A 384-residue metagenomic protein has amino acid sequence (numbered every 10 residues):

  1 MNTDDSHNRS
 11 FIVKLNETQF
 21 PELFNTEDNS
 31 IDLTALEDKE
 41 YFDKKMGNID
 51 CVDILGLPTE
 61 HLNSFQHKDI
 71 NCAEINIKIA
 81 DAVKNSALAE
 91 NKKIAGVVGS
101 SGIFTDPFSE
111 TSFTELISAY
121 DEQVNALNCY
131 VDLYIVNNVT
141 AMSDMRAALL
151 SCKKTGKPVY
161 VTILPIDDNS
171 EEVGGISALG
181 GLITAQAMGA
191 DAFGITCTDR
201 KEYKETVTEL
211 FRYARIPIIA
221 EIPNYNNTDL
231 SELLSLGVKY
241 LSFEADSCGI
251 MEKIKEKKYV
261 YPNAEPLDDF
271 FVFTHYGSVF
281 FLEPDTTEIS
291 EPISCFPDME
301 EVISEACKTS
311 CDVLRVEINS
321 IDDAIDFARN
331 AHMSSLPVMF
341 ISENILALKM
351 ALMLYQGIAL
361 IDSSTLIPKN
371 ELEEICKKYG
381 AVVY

Functional and structural regions predicted by a protein language model:
M1-Y384: Domain-level signal for soluble alpha/beta catalytic cores
